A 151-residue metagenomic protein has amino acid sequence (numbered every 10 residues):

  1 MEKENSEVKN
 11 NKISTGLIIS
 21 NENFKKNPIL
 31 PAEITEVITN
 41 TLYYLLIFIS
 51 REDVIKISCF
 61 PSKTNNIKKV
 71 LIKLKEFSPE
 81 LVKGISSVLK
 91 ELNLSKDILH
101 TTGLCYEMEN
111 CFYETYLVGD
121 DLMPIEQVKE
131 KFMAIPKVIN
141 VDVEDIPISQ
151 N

Functional and structural regions predicted by a protein language model:
E2-I18, L45-N151: A conserved regulatory-domain signal marking ACT and ACT-like small-molecule sensing domains and adjacent regulatory
N5-N40: A positional/architectural concept
